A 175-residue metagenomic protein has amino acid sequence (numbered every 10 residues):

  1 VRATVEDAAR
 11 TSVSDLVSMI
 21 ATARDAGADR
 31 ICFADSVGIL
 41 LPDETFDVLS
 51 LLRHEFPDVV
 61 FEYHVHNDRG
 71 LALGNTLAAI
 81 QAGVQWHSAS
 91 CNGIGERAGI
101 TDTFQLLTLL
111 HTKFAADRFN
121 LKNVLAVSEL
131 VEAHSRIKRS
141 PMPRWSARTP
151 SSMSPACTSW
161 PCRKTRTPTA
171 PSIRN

Functional and structural regions predicted by a protein language model:
V1-F61, L77-V84: Alpha/beta enzyme core
D7-A9, V37, V65-G70, G93-E96 (+1 more regions): Acidic, glycine-rich active-site loops and adjacent beta-strand->loop/helix elements that engage anionic groups
T11-S14, S18, L40-D47, L71-G74 (+3 more regions): Conserved active-site and cofactor/substrate-binding residues in soluble primary-metabolism enzymes
S18, T22, D47, L51 (+4 more regions): Alpha-helical scaffold segments in soluble metabolic enzymes
F33-S36, A82-D102: Glycine-rich phosphate-binding active-site loops on the catalytic face of alpha/beta enzymes
H64-C91: Small-aliphatic-rich amphipathic alpha-helix that forms the alpha element of a beta-alpha
G95-V124: C-terminal helical cap(s) of enzyme catalytic domains, especially alpha/beta-barrels
F114-N175: A mid-to-C-terminal "edge-of-domain" accessory segment
